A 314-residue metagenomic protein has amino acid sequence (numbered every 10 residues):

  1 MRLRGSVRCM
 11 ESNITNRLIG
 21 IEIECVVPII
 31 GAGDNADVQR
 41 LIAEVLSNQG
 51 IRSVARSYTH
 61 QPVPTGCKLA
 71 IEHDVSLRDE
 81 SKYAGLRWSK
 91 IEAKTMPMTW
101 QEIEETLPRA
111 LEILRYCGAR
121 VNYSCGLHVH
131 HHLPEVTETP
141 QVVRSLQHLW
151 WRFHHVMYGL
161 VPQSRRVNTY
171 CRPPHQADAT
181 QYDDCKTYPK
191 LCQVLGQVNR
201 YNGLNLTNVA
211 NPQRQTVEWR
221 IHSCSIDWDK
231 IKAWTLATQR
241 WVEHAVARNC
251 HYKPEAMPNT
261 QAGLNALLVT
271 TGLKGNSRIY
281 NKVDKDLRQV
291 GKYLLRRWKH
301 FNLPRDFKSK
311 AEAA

Functional and structural regions predicted by a protein language model:
R2-R120, V136-A314: C-terminal accessory/tail domains of diverse enzymes
